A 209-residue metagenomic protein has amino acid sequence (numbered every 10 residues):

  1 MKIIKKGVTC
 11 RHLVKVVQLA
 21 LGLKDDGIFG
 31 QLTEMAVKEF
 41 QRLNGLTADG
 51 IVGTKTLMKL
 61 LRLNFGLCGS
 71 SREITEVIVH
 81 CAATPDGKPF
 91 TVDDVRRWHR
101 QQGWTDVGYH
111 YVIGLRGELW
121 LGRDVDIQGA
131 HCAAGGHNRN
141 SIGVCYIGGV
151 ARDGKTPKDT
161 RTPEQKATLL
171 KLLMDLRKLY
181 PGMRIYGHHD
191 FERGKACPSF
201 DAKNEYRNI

Functional and structural regions predicted by a protein language model:
M1-Q31: Acidic, Ser/Thr/Pro/Gly-enriched interdomain connector segments
T9, M35, E39-R42, T54-I78 (+4 more regions): Basic/polar, cationic surfaces and motifs that engage anionic cell-wall and phosphate/carboxylate ligands
G27, Q31, A48-G50, P198: Acidic, glycine-anchored loop motifs typical of Ca2+
A48, G103-H110, Y180-H189: Surface-exposed patches in mature extracellular/periplasmic domains of secreted proteins
S71-H99: Active-site acidic/histidine clusters and adjacent loop/turn architecture that either coordinate catalytic ions
P89-R100, D106, R123, E164: Glycan-recognition patch characteristic of GH18 chitinases/ENGases and related GlcNAc/peptidoglycan-binding proteins
Q128: Surface-exposed loop and adjacent secondary-structure segments within mature catalytic domains
C132-G135: Short, surface-exposed beta-strand/loop micro-motifs that present aromatic residues
